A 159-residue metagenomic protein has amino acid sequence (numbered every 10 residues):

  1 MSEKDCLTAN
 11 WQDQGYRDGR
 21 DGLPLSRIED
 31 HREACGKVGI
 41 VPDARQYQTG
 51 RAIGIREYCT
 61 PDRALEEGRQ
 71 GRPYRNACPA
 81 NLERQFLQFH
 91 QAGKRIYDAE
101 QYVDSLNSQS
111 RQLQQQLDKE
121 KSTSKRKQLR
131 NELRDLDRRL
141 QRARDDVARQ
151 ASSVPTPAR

Functional and structural regions predicted by a protein language model:
M1-R159: Intrinsic-disorder/low-complexity detector
